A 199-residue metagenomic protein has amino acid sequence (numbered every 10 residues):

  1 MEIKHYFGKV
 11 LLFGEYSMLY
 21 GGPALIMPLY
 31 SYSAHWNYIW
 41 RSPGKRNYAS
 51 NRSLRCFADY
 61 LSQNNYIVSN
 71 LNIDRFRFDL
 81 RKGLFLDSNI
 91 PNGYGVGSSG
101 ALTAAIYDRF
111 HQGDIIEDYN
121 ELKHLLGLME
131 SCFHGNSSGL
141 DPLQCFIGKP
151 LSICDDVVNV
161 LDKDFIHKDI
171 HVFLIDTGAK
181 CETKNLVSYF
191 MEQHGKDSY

Functional and structural regions predicted by a protein language model:
M1-F13, S17-L19, I26-P28, N37-R81 (+4 more regions): C-terminal nucleotide
G22, T103-A105, I147: Ubiquitous "structural anchor" signal
N89-A101: Gly/Ser-rich catalytic serine loop of serine hydrolases
A101-G113: Stable alpha-helical structural segments in soluble proteins, enriched in small hydrophobic residues
